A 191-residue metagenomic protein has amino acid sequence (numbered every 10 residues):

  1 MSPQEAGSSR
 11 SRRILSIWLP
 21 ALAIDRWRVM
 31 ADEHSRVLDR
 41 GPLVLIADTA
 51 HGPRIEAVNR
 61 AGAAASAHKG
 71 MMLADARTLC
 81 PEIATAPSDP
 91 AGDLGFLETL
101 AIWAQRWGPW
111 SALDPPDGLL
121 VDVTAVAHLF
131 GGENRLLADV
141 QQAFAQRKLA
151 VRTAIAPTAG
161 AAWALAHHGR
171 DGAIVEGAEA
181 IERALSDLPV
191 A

Functional and structural regions predicted by a protein language model:
M1-L120, A125-A127, N134-Q142, Q146 (+2 more regions): Residues that scaffold, gate, or flank divalent-cation-dependent active/transport sites
D89-P90, L165-H167: Charge-rich, low-hydrophobicity low-complexity segments
A161-W163: Generic structural signal for helix capping and beta-alpha/helix-loop junctions
A166-A191: Compact, charge-rich alpha-helical regulatory domains located at protein termini
